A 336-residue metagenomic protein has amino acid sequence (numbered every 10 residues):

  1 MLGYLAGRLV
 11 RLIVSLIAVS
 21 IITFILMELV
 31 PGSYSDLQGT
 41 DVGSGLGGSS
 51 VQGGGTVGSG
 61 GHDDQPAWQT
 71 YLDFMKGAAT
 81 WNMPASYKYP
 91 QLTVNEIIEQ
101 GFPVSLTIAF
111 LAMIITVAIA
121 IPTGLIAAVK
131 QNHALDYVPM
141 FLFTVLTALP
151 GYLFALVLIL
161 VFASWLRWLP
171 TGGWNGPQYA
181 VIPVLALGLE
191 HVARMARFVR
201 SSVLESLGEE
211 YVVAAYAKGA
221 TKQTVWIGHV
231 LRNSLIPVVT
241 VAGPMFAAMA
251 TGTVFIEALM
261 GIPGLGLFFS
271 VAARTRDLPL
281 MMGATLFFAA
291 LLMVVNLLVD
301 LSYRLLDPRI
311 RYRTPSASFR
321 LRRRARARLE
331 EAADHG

Functional and structural regions predicted by a protein language model:
L2-Y4, F102-A134, G151, W174-G336: Alpha-helical transmembrane segments of integral membrane proteins, especially multi-pass inner/plasma-membrane
Y4-R8, I13: Hydrophobic alpha-helical segments of polytopic membrane proteins
R11, V19, V42-G43, I115-T116 (+5 more regions): Transmembrane alpha-helical core residues of multi-pass small-molecule transporters, especially secondary transporters
L12, G101, S105, F141-T144 (+2 more regions): Residue-level signal for discrete positions within transmembrane alpha-helices of multi-pass small-molecule
L16, S20, F24-G32, Y152 (+5 more regions): Membrane-embedded alpha-helical segments of multi-pass transporters/permeases
L16-D73, R167-I182: Hydrophobic alpha-helical transmembrane segments of membrane transport/permease proteins and related membrane-embedded
I22-V30, Q69-G77, F141-P170, G188: Membrane-water interface segments at the C-terminal ends of transmembrane alpha-helices in multi-pass inner-membrane
G60-V117: An internal, D/E-rich "acidic patch" concept
